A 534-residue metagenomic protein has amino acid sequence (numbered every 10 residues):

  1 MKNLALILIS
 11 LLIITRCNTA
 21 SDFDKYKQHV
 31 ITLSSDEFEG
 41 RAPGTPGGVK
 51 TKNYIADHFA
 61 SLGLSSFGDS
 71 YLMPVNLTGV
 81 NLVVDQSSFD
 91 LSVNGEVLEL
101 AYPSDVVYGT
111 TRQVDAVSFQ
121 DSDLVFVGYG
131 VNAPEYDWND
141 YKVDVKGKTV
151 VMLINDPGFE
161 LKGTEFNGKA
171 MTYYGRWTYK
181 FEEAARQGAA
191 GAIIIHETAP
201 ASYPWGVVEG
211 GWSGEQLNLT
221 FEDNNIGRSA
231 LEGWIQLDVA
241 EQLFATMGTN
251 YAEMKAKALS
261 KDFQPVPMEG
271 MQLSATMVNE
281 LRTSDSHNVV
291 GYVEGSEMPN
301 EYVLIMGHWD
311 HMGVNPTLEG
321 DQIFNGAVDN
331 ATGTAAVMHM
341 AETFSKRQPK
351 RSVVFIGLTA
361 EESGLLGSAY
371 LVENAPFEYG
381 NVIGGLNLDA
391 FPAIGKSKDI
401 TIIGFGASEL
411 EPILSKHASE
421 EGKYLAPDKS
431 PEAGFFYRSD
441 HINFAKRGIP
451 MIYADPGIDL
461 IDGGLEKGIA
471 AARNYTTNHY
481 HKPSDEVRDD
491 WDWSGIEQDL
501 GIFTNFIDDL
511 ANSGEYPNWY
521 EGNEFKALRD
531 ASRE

Functional and structural regions predicted by a protein language model:
M1-D22: Bacterial Sec-dependent N-terminal signal peptides
C17-S66, Q86-S87, V239, T246 (+3 more regions): N-terminal hydrophobic or amphipathic helices/low-complexity stretches enriched in small/hydrophobic/Pro/Gly
E39-G163: Noncatalytic luminal/extracellular "stalk/propeptide" segments of secretory-pathway proteins
S92-N94, V106-K142, D223-G326, E342: Soluble metallo-hydrolase cores and metallopeptidase-like ectodomains found primarily in the secretory/periplasmic
L100-S104, A116, L219-A252, M298 (+3 more regions): Metal-dependent peptidase/peptidase-like ectodomains
V127-E209: A conserved hydrophobic secondary-structure block that centers on an alpha-helix together with its immediately flanking
K169, Y173, A199-P200, G313 (+3 more regions): Acidic/histidine-rich catalytic neighborhood of metal-dependent amide-processing enzymes
E342, K346, I461-R529: His/Asp/Glu-rich mid-to-C-terminal helical/loop segments that flank catalytic regions of hydrolases
